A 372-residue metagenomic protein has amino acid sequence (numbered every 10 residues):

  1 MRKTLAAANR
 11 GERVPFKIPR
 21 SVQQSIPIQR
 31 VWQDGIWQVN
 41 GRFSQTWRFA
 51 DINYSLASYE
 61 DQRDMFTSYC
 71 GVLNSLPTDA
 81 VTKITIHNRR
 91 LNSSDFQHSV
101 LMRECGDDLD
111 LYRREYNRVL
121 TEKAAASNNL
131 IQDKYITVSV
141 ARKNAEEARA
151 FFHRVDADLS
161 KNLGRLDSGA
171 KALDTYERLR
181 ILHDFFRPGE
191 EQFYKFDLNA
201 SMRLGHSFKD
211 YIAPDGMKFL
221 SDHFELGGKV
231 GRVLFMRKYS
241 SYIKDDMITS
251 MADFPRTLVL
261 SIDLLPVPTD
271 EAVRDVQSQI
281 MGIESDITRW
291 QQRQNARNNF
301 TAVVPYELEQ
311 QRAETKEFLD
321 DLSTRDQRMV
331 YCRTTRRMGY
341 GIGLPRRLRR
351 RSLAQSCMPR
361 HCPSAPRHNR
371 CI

Functional and structural regions predicted by a protein language model:
M1-I372: Extended, folded cores of ATP/NTP-driven motor/assembly subunits in large transport and secretion machines
